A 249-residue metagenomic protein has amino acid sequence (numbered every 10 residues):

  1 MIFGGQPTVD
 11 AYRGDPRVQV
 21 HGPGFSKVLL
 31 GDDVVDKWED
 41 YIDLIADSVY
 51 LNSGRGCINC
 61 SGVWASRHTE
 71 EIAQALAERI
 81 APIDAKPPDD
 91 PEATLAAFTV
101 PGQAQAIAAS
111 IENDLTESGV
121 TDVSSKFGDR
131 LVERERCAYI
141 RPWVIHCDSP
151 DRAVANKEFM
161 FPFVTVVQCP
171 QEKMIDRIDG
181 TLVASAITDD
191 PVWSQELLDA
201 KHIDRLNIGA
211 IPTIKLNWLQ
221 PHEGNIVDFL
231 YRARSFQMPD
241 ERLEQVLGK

Functional and structural regions predicted by a protein language model:
M1: N-terminal Rossmann-like NAD(P) cofactor-binding module of classical short-chain dehydrogenase/reductase
G4-S149: ALDH superfamily catalytic-core signature
I42-D47, A73, A77-D84, V132-K249: Conserved C-terminal structural/oligomerization subdomain of aldehyde/semialdehyde dehydrogenase
